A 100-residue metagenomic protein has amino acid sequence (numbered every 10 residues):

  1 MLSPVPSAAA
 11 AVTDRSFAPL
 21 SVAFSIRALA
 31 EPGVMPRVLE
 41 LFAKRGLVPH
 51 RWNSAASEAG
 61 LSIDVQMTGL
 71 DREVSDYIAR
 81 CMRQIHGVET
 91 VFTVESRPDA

Functional and structural regions predicted by a protein language model:
M1-K44, H50-G60, E73-A100: Regulatory modules associated with amino-acid/nitrogen control
G60-T68: A generic structural motif
